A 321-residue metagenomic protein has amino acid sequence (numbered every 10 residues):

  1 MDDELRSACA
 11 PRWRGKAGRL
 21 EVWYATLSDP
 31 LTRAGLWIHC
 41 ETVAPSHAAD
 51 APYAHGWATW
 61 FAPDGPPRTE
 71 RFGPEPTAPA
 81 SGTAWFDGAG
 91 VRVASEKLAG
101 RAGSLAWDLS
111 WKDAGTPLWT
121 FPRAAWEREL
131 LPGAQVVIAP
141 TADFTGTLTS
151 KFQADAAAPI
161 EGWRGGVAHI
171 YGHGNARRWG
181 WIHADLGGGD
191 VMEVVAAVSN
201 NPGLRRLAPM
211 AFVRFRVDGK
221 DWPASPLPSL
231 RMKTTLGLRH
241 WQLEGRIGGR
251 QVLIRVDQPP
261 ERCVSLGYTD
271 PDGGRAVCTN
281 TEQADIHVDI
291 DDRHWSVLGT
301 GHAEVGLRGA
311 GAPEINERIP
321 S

Functional and structural regions predicted by a protein language model:
M1-S321: Structured soluble/peripheral alpha/beta segments that form catalytic or ligand/cofactor-binding pockets
